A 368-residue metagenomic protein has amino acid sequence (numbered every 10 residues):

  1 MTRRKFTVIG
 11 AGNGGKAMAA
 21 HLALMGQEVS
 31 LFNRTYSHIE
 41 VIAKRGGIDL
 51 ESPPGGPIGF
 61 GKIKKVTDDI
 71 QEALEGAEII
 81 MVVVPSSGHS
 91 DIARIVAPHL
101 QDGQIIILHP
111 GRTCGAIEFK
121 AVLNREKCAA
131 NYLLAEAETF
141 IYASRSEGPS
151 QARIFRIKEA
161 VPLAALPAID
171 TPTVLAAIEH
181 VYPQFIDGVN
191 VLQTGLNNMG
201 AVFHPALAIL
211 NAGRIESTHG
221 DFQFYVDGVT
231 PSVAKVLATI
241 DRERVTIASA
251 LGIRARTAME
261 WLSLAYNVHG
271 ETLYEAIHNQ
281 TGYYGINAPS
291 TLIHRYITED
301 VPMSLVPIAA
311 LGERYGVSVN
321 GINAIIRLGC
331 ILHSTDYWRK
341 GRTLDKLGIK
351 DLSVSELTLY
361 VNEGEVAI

Functional and structural regions predicted by a protein language model:
M1-P53: NAD(P)+-binding Rossmann beta1-loop-alpha1 motif at the extreme N-terminus of oxidoreductases
T2, G220, D227, A234-I368: NAD(P)-dependent Rossmann-like dehydrogenase/reductase catalytic/cofactor-binding core
R4, Y132, E159-V161: Nucleotide donor/acceptor-binding cores
G46-K62, N131: Short mixed-charge
P57-I107: Rossmann-like NAD(P)-binding element
S86-S150: Rossmann-like NAD(P)(H) cofactor-binding subdomain of soluble oxidoreductases
G148-Q223, D227-W261: Internal alpha-helical scaffold of NAD(P)-dependent oxidoreductase catalytic cores
